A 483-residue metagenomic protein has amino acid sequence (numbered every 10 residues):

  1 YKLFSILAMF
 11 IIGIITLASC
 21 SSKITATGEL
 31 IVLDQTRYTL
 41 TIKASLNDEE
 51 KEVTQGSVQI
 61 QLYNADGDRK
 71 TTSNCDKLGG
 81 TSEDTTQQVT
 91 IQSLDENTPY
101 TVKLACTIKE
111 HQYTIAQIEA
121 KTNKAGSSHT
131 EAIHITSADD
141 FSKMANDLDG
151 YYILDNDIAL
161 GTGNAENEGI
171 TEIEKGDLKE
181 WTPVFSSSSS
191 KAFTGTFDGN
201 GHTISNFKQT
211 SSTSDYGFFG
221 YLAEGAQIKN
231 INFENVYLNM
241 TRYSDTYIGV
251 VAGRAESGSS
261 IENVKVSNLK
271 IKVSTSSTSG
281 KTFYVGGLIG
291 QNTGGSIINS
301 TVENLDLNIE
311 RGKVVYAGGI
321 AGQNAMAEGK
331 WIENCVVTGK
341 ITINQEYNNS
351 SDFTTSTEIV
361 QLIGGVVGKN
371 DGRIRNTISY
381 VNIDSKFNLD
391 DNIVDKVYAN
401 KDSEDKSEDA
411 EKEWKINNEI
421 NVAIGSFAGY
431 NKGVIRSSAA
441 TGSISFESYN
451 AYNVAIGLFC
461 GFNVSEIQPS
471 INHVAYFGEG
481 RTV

Functional and structural regions predicted by a protein language model:
K2-C20: Sec-dependent N-terminal signal peptides of Gram-positive bacterial secreted proteins and lipoproteins
C20-K51, E96, Q117-A125: Pro/Thr/Ser/Gly-rich low-complexity, intrinsically disordered linker/stalk tracts
N47-T71: Solvent-exposed loop/turn segments flanking beta-strands in beta-repeat/beta-sandwich domains
T85-V89: Short strand-edge motifs at loop-to-beta-strand transitions and within beta-strands of extracellular beta-rich domains
T90-D95, Y221: Short, flexible loop/turn segments at beta-strand junctions in immunoglobulin-like and fibronectin type III
A105-K109: Beta-strand-rich extracellular modules
K124-V483: Surface-exposed repetitive/solenoidal architectures
